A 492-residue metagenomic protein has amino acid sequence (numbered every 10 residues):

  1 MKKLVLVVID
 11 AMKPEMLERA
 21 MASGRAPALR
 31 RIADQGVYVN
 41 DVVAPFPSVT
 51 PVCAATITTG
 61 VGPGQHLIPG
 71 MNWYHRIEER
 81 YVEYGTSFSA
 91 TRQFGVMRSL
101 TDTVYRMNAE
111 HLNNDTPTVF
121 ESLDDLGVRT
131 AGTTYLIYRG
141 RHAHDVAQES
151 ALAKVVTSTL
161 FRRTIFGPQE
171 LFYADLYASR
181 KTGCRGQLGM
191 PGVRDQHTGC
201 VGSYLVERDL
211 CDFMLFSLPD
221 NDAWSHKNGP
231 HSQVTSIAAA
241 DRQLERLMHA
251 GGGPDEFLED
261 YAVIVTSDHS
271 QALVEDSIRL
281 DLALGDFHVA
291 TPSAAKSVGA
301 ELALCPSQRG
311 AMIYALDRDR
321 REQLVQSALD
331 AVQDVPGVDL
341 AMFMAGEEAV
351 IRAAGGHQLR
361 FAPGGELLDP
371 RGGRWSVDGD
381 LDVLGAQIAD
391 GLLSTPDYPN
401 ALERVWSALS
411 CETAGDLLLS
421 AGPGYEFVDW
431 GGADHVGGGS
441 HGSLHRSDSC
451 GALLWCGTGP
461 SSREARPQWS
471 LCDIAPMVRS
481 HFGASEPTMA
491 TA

Functional and structural regions predicted by a protein language model:
M1-V5: Extreme N-terminal starter segment of soluble prokaryotic enzymes
V8, D41-V42, R129-Y135, F213-S217 (+3 more regions): A structural signal for short, well-ordered beta-strand segments and their strand-loop junctions that often border
E18-N72, A131: Short, structured active-site-proximal loop/turn typified by the sulfatase FGly-forming signature C/S-X-P-X-R
N40, S48-V49, M71-R80, Y84-N108 (+3 more regions): Secreted, luminal/periplasmic, and some membrane-associated catalytic domains that remodel anionic oxygen-ester
V61-K227, F361-T395, A414, V428 (+1 more regions): His/Asp/Glu-rich, glycine-adjacent segments that coordinate divalent cations and/or stabilize oxyanion chemistry on
G192-V263, V405, D473: A long, amphipathic alpha-helix that forms part of the scaffold/cap immediately adjacent to metal-dependent active
V289-D319, G438-M477, H481: Substrate-binding rim/cap in mid-to-C-terminal beta-strand-loop elements of soluble/periplasmic
D429-S440: Short, surface-exposed loop/helix-turn segments at secondary-structure junctions that function as lids/hinges flanking
